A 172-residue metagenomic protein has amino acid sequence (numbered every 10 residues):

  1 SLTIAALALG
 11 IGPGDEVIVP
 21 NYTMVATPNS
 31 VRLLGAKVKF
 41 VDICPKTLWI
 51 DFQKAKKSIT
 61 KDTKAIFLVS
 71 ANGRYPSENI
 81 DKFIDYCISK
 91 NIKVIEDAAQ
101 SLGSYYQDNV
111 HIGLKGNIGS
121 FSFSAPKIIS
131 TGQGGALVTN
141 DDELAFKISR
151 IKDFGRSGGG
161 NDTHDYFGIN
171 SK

Functional and structural regions predicted by a protein language model:
S1, T27, L144: Short phosphate-engaging motifs
S1, V17-I18, F123, G135: Hydrophobic alpha-helical segments that mediate membrane insertion or helix-helix packing
L2-A6: Short, conserved alpha-helix that lines the donor NDP-sugar binding/gating region of sugar-transfer enzymes
L7-A98, Y105: PLP-dependent aminotransferase-like
G12, K61, G113-L114, S171: Structured loop/turn residues at beta-strand edges in well-structured enzyme cores
Y22, K46, I50, V110 (+2 more regions): Residues at secondary-structure transition points
Y86-C87, G113-K115: Short, conserved loop/helix-junction motifs that constitute active-site signature segments in enzyme catalytic cores
S101-D108, K115-K172: Active-site region of PLP-dependent enzymes
